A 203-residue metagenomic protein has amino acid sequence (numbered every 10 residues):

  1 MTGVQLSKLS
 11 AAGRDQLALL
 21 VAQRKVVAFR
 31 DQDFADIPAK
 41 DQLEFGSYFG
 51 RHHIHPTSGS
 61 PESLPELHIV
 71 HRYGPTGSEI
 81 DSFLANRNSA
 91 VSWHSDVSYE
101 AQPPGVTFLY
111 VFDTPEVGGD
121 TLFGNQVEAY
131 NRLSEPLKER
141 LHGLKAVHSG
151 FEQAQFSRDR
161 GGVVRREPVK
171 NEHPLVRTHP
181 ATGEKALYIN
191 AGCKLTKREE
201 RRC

Functional and structural regions predicted by a protein language model:
M1-C203: Non-heme Fe(II) oxygenase catalytic core, chiefly the N-lobe of the double-stranded beta-helix
